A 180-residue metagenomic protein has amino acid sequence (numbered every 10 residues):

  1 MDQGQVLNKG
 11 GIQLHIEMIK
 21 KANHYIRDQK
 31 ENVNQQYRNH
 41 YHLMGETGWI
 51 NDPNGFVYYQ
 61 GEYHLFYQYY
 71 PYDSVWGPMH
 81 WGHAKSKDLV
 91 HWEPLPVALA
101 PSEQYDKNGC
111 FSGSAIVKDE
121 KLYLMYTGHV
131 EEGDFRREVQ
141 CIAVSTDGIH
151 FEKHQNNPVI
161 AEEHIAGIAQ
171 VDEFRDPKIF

Functional and structural regions predicted by a protein language model:
D2-F180: Beta-rich carbohydrate-recognition and catalytic domains
